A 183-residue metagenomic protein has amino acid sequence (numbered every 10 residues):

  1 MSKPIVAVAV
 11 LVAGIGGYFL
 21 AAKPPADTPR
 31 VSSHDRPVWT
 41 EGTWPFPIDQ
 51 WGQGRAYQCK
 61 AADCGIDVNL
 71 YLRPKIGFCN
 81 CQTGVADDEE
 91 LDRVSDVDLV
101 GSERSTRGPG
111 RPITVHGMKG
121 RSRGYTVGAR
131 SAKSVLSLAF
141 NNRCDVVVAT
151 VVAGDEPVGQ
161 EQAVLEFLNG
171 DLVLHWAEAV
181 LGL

Functional and structural regions predicted by a protein language model:
K3-K23: Hydrophobic membrane-insertion alpha-helices, especially the h-region of bacterial N-terminal signal peptides
P24-P37: Ser/Thr/Pro/Gly-rich low-complexity linker/stalk segments immediately outside membranes or between
T43-E90: Secretory pathway targeting signatures of secreted, lumenal, and periplasmic proteins
G54-R55, G65, R130-S137, V146-V147: Short, surface-exposed coil-to-beta transition loops
R73-I76, T126-S131, F140-C144, T150-P157: Short, flexible beta-strand-to-coil junctions
I76-H116: Structured, soluble extracytoplasmic/luminal domains of envelope-associated proteins
G101-N142: Signature of long, low-cysteine stretches enriched in small and polar/charged residues
D145-L183: Surface-exposed amphipathic alpha-helical segments
